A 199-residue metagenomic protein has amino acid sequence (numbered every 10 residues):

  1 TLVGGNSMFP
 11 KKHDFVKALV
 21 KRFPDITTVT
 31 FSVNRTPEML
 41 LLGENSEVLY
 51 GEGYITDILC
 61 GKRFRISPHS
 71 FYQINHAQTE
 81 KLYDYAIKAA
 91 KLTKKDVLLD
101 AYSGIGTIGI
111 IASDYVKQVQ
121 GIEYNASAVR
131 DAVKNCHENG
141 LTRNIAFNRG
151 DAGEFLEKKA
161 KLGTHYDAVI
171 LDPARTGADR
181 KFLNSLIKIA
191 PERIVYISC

Functional and structural regions predicted by a protein language model:
T1-M8: Carbohydrate-binding surface patches
P10-C199: Rossmann-like S-adenosyl-L-methionine
